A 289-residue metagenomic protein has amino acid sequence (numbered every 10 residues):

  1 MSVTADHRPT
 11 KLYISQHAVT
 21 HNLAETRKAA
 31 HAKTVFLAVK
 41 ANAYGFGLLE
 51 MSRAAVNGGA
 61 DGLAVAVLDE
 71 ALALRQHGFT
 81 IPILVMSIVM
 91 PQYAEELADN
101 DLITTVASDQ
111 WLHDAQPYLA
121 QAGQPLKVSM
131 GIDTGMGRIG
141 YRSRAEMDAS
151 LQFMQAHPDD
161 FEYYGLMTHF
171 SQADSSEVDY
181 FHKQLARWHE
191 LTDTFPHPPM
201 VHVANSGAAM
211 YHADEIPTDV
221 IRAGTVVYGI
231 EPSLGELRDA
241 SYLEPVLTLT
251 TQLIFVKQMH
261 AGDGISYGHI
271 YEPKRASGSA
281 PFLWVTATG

Functional and structural regions predicted by a protein language model:
S2-Q16, T20, A24, D69-E70 (+4 more regions): Active-site anion/phosphate-binding pocket segments in diverse small-molecule metabolic enzymes
V3-D6, T10-I14, A18-T20, H31-E190 (+2 more regions): Active-site-proximal beta-alpha core segment in soluble small-molecule metabolic enzymes
